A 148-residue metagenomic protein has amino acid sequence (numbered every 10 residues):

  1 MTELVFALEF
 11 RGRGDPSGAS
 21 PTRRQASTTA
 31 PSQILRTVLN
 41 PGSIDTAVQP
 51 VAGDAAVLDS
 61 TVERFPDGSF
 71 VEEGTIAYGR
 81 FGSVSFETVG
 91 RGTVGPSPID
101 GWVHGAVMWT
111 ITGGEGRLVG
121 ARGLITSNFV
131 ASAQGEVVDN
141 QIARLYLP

Functional and structural regions predicted by a protein language model:
M1-P148: Beta-strand-enriched cores of mature, soluble protein domains
